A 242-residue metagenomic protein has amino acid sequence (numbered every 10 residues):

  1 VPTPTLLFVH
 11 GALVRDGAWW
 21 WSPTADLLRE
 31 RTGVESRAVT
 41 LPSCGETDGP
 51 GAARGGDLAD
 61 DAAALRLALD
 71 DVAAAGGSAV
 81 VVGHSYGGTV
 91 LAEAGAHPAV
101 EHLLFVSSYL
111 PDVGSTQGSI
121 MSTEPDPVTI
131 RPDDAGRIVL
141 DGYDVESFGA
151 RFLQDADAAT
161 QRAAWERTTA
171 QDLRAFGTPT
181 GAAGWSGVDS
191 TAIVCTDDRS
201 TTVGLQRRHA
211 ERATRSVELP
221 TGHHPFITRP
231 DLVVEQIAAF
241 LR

Functional and structural regions predicted by a protein language model:
T3-D48: Conserved HGGG/HGGXW glycine-rich cap/lid loop of the alpha/beta-hydrolase fold
F8-L13, S85, S108, C195: Glycine-rich His-Gly loop
E35, L41-V80, A94, G118 (+1 more regions): Active-site loop/oxyanion-hole signature of alpha/beta-hydrolase fold enzymes
V82-G87, L91: Gly/Ala-rich beta-loop-alpha elbow adjacent to hydrolase catalytic centers
A96-L140, D172-A175, T201-T202, R208: Flexible "cap/lid" loop of the alpha/beta hydrolase fold
A163-G184: Active-site nucleophile elbow and catalytic-triad environment of alpha/beta-hydrolase enzymes
C195-I227, A239-F240: Conserved loop-alpha-helix segment in the C-terminal half of the alpha/beta-hydrolase fold that carries the catalytic
